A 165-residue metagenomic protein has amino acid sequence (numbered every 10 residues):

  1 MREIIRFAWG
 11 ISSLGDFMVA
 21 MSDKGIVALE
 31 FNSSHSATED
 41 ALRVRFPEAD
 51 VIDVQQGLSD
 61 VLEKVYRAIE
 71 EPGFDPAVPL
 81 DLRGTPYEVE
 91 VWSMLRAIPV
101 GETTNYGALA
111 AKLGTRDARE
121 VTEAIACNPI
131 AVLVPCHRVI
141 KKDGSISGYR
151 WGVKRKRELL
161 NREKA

Functional and structural regions predicted by a protein language model:
M1-T115, K164-A165: Basic nucleic-acid-binding alpha-helical/helix-turn surface characteristic of O6-alkylguanine DNA
A118-V121: Helix-turn-helix DNA-binding helix
A124: Residues in the recognition helix of alpha-helical DNA-binding motifs
C127: Alpha-helical DNA-recognition elements
L133: Major-groove DNA-recognition helix of helix-turn-helix-type DNA-binding domains
C136: Short cysteine clusters
K142-A165: …primarily DNA-binding HTH/wHTH and HhH modules…
